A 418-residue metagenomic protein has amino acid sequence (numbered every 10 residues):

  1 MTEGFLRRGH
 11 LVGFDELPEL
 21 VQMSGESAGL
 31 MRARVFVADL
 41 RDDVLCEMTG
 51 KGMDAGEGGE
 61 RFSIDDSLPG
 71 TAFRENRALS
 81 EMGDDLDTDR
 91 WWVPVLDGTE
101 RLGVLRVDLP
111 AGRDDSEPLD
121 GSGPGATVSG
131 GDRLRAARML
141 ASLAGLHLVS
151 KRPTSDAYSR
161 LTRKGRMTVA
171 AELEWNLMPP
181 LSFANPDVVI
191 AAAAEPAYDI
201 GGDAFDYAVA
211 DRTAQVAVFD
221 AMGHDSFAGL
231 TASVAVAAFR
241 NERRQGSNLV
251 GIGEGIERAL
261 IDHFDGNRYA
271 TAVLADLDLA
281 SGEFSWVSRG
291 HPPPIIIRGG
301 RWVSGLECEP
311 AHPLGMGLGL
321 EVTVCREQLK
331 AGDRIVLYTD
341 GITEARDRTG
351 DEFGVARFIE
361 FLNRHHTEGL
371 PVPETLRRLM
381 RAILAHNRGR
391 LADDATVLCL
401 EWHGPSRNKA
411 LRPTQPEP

Functional and structural regions predicted by a protein language model:
M1-G9, M23, A28-M31, L40-G70 (+7 more regions): Conserved subregion of the PPM/PP2C metallophosphatase catalytic domain
P18, A141, A170-A171, A232 (+3 more regions): Hydrophobic face of alpha-helices
P69-A78: Soluble sensory domains of the PAS superfamily and closely related sensory modules
L79-G83, D87-D97, R101-V107: A short, aliphatic-rich beta-strand micro-motif
M139-I200: Regulatory cytosolic signal-relay segments
E174, G223, T343: Short active-site segment of divalent metal-dependent hydrolases/proteases that encodes the spacing between
P179-L230: Juxtacatalytic helix/coil linker segments that couple regulatory or sensory modules to the catalytic cores
M222-G246: Acidic, glycine-rich loop-and-beta core segments that form the ion-binding/anion-interacting portion of active sites
